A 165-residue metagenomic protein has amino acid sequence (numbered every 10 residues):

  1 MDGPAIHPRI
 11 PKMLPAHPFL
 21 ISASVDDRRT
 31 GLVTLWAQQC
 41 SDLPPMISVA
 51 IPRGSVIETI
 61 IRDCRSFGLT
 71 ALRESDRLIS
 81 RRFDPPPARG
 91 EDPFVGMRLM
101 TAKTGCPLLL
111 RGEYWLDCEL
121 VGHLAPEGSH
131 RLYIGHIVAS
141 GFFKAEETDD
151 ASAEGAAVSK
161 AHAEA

Functional and structural regions predicted by a protein language model:
M1-A165: Basic, polyanion-binding surface patches
